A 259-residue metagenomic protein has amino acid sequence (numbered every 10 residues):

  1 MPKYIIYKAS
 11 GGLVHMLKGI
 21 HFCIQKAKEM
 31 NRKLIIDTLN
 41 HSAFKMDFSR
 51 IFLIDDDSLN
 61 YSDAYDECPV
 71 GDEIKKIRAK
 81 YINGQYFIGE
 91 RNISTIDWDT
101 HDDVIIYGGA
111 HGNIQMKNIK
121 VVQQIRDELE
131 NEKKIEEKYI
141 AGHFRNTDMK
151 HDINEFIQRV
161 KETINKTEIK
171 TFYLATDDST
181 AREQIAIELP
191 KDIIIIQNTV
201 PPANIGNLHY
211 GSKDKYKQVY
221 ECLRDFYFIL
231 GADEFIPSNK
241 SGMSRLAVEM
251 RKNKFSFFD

Functional and structural regions predicted by a protein language model:
K3, A43-I169: Secretory-pathway luminal glycosyltransferase catalytic domains
Y4-P69, Y227, S244: Active-site and donor-binding regions of nucleotide-sugar-utilizing enzymes
I6, K33-T38, A141-H143, Y173-A175 (+3 more regions): A structural signal for short, well-ordered beta-strand segments and their strand-loop junctions that often border
G11-G12, L17, H21, C222-D259: A donor-sugar binding/catalytic signature common to diverse glycosyltransferases and related nucleotide-sugar
G12, L39-A43, G112, R145-M149 (+3 more regions): Short, solvent-exposed loop/turn segments at secondary-structure junctions
L17-K18, F44-R50, D152-I153, R182-I187 (+1 more regions): A short acidic (Asp/Glu
N31-R32, E137, I169, A232: Short, high-confidence coil segments that cap the C-terminus of an alpha-helix and link into the following beta-strand
F144, T167-K215: Catalytic donor nucleotide-activated moiety binding site of glycosyltransferases and closely related
